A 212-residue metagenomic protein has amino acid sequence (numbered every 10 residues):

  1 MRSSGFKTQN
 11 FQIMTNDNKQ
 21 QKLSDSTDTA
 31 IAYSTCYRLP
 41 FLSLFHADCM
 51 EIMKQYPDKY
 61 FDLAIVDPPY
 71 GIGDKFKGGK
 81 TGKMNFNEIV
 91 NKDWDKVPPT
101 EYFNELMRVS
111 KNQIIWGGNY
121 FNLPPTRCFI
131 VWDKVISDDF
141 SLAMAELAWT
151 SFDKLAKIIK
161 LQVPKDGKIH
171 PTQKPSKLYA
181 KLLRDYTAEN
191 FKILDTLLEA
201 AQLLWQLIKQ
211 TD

Functional and structural regions predicted by a protein language model:
M1-L194, E199-D212: Class I S-adenosyl-L-methionine-dependent methyltransferase catalytic core
